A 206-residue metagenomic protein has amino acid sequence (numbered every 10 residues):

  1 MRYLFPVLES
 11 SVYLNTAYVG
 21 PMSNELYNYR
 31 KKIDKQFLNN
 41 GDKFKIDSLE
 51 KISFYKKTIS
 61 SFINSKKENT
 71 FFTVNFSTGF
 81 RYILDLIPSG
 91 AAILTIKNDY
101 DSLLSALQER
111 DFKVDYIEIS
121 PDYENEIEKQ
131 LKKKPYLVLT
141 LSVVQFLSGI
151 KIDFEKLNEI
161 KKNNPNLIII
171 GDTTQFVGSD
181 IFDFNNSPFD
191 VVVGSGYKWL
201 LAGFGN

Functional and structural regions predicted by a protein language model:
M1-N206: Pyridoxal 5′-phosphate
